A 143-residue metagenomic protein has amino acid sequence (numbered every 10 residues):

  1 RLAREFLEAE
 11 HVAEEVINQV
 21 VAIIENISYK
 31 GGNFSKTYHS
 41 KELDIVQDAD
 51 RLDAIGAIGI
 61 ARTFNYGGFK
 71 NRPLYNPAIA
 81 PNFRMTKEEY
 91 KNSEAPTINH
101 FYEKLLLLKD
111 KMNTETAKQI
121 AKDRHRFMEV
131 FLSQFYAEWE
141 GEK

Functional and structural regions predicted by a protein language model:
R1-E8: An active-site-proximal "capping" alpha-helix that borders the catalytic cofactor pocket
E8-A9, A137: Secondary-structure boundary motif
E10-E25: Acidic/histidine metal-binding catalytic segments
G32-K143: Divalent metal-dependent phosphate-bond-processing catalytic cores, especially two-metal-ion Mg2+/Mn2+ enzymes that act
